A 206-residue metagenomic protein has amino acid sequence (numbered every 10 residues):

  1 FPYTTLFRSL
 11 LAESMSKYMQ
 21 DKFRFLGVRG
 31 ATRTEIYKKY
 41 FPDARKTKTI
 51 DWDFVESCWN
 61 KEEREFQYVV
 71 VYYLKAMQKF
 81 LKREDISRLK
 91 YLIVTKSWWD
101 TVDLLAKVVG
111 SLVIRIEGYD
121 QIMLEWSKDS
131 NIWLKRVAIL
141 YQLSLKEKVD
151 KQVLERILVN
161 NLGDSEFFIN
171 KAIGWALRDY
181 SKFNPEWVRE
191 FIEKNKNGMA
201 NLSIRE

Functional and structural regions predicted by a protein language model:
F1-E206: Alpha-helical scaffold domains
